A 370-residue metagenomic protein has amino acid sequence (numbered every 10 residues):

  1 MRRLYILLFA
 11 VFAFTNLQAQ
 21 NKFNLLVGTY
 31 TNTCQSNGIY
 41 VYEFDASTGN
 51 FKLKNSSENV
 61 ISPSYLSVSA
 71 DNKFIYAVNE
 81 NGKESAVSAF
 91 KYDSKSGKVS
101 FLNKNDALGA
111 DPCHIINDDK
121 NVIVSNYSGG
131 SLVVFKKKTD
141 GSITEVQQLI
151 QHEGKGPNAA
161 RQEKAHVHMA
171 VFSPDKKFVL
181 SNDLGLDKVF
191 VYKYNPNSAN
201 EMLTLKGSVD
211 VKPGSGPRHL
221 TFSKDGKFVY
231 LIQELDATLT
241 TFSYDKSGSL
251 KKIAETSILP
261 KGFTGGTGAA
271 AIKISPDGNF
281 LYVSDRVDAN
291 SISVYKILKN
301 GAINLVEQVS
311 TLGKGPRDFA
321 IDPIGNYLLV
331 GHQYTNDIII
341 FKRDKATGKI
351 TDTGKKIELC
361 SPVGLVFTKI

Functional and structural regions predicted by a protein language model:
M1-F23: Bacterial Sec-dependent N-terminal signal peptides
Q20-D45: An edge-strand/N-cap motif at the start of beta-rich repeat modules
Y30-N32, E80-G82, Y127-G129, K137 (+7 more regions): Short loop/turn segments immediately following the C-termini of beta-strands
Q35, V60-A70, L108-N121, E153-D175 (+4 more regions): Beta-rich, blade/repeat-based domains predominating in secreted/periplasmic proteins but also intracellular
E43-G49, F90-G97, F135-T144, Y192-E201 (+3 more regions): Short loop/turn segments immediately following beta-strands, especially the blade-tip and inter-blade linker loops
K52-E58, S100-D106, G154-R161, T204-D210 (+3 more regions): A short beta-strand motif characteristic of beta-propeller blades
L53-D119: Blade-loop segments of beta-propeller domains
